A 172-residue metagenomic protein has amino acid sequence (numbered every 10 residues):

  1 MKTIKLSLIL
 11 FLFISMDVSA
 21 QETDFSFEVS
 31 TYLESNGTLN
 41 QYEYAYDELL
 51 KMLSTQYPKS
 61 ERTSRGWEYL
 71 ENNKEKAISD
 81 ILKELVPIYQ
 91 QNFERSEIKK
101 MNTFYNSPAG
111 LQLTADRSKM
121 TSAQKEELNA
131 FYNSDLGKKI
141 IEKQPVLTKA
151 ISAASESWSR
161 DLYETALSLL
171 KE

Functional and structural regions predicted by a protein language model:
M1-S7: Bacterial N-terminal signal peptides that target proteins for export
F11-I14: Repetitive helical segments and hydrophobic/amphipathic motifs
M16-Q21: Sec/Tat signal peptide C-region and signal peptidase I cleavage site
E22-L85: Early exported N-terminus immediately downstream of N-terminal targeting peptides
F25-S26, Q124-K125, Y163: Short amphipathic alpha-helical segments that mediate assembly, nucleic-acid/protein binding, or membrane association
L33-Q41, L50-S54, V86-I98, T103-G110 (+3 more regions): Sec-exported extracytoplasmic/periplasmic mature domains
L85-L147: Surface-exposed, polar helix/loop patches in the mature regions of secreted/periplasmic/lumenal proteins that form
N129-E172: C-terminal amphipathic alpha-helix
